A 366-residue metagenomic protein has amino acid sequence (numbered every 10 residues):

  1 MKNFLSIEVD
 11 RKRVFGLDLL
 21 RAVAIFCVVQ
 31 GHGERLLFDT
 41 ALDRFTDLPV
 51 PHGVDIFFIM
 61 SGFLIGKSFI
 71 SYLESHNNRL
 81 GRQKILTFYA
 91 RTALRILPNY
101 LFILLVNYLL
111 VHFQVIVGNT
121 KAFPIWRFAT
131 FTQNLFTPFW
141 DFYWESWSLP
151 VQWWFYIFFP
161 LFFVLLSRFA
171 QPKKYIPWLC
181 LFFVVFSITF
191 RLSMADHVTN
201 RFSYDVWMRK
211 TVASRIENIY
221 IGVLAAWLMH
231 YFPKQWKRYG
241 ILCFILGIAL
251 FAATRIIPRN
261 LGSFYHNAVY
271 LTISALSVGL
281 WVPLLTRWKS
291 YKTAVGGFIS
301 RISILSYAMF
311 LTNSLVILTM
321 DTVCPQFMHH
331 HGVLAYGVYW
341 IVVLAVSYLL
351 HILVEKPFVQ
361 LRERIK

Functional and structural regions predicted by a protein language model:
M1-G16, V23-F26, Q30-P51, G66-Q83 (+7 more regions): Alpha-helical transmembrane segments in multi-pass integral membrane proteins
R11-L17, N77-L101, V117-T120, F158 (+1 more regions): Membrane-interfacial loop-to-helix junctions in multi-pass inner-membrane proteins
F15, D55, K84, F88 (+8 more regions): Amphipathic alpha-helical recognition patches that constitute DNA-binding helices
L17-I25, S61, T92-L101, P150-V164 (+3 more regions): Conserved beta-strand->loop/alpha-helix structural units within folded catalytic cores of enzymes with alpha/beta
F58, Y89-A90, L94, P98 (+3 more regions): Internal alpha-helical transmembrane segments of multi-pass membrane proteins, especially GPCRs
R82-A90, I96-V151, F183-V212, I273-V282: Membrane-interface helix-loop-helix regions
W126-N134, I157-F158, F162, L315: Short hydrophobic/aromatic helix or loop-helix immediately within or flanking a transmembrane segment in polytopic
W178-V185, C243-A249: Central hydrophobic cores of alpha-helical transmembrane segments in multi-pass integral membrane proteins
